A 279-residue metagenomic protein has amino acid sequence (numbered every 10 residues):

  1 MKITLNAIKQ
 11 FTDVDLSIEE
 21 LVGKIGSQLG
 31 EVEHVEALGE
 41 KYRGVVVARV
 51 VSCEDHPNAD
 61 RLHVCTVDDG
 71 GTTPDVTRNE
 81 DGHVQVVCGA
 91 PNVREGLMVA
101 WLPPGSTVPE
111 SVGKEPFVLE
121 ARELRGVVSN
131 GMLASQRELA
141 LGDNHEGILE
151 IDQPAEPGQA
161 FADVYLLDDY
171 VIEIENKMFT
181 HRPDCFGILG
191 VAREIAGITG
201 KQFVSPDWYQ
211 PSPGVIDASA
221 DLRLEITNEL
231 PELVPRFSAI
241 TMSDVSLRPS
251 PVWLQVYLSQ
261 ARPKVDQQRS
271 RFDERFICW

Functional and structural regions predicted by a protein language model:
M1-A220, R236, Q267-Q268, D273-C278: Phosphate-backbone binding interfaces of nucleic-acid-interacting proteins
A160-K177, A220-P263: Residues forming anionic-ligand binding surfaces in small-molecule and nucleic-acid pockets of primarily soluble enzymes
